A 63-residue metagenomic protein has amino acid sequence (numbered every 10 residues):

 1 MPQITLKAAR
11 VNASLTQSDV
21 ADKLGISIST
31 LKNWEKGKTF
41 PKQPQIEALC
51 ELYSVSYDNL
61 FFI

Functional and structural regions predicted by a protein language model:
M1-Q3, I63: Absolute protein N-terminus
P2, T16, L31, K42-P44: Intrinsically disordered, low-complexity regions enriched in polar/acidic and amide residues
I4-D19, K23, A48: Short basic helix-loop element that most often maps to the first helix and adjoining turn of HTH DNA-binding modules
L6, V20-A21, L31-W34, L60: Conserved hydrophobic/aromatic packing and binding residues within compact polymer-binding modules
L15-S18, S29, S54: Short linear motifs centered on Gly/Pro in flexible linkers and helix caps
G25, P44-N59: DNA major-groove recognition helix of helix-turn-helix/homeodomain DNA-binding modules
I26-F40: Recognition helix of helix-turn-helix/homeodomain-like DNA-binding domains that insert into the DNA major groove
